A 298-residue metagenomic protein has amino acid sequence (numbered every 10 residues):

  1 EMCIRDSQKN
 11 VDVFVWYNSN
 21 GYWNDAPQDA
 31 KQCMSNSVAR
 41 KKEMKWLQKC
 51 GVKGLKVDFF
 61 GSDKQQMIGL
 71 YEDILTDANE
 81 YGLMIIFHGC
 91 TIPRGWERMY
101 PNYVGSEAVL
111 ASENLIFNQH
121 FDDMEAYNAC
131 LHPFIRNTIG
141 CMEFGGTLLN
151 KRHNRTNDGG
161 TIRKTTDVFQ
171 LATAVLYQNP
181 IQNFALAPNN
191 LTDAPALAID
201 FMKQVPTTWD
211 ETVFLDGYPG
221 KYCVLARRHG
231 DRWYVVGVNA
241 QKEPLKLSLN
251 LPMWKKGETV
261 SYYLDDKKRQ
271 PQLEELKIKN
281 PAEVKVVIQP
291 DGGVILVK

Functional and structural regions predicted by a protein language model:
E1, R5-T166: Aromatic- and carboxylate-enriched substrate-binding clefts and catalytic-loop regions of carbohydrate-active enzymes
M2-C3, T212, Y222-A226: Active-site loops and adjacent core secondary-structure elements that bind or stabilize anionic groups
N20-G21, P93-G95, L191-F201, Q241 (+2 more regions): Active/binding-pocket-proximal capping segment
N154-F169, V175-Y177, Q182, R228-R232 (+1 more regions): Long hydrophobic segments that form regular secondary structure
V168, A172-L215: Catalytic cores of secreted or luminal carbohydrate-active enzymes
Y218-K255, V294-V297: Carbohydrate-binding surface patches
S261-P281: Solvent-exposed beta-strand/loop surfaces of large extracellular or lumenal domains
L276-K298: C-terminal beta-strand-rich structural cap/linker in extracellular carbohydrate-active enzymes
